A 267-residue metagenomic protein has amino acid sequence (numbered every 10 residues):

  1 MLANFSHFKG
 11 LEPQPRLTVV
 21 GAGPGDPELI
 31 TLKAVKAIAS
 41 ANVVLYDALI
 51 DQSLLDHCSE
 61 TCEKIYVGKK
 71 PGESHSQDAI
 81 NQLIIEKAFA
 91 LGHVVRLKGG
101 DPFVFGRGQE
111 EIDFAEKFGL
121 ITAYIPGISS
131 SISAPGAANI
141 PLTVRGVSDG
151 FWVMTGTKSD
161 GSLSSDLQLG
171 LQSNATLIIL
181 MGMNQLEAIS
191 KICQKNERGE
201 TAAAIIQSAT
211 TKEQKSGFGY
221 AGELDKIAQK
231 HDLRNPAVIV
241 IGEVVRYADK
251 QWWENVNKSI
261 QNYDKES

Functional and structural regions predicted by a protein language model:
M1-P27, L32-I125, L224-D225, A237: Class I S-adenosyl-L-methionine
L2-L17, F89-V94, G150, K158-S267: A contiguous loop/helix-start segment that scaffolds small-molecule binding in enzyme catalytic cores
P24, L49-D51, V67-S74, I128-S130 (+3 more regions): Short, acidic/turn-prone active-site loops that include or flank metal/cofactor- and phosphate-binding residues
S53-L54, S133, A188-I189: Phosphate- and divalent-cation-binding pockets in alpha/beta enzyme and binding domains that engage nucleotide-derived
H57, A137-A138, I192: Residue-level signal for well-ordered alpha-helical positions
C62-K69, G119-A123, L142-D149, R198-I206: Short hydrophobic/aromatic-enriched beta-strand-loop microsegments
I80, S130, Q185: Catalytic-loop motifs flanking and including active-site residues across diverse enzymes
D101-S173, G217-F218: Class I SAM-dependent methyltransferase SAM-binding "motif I" and its flanking Rossmann-like core
